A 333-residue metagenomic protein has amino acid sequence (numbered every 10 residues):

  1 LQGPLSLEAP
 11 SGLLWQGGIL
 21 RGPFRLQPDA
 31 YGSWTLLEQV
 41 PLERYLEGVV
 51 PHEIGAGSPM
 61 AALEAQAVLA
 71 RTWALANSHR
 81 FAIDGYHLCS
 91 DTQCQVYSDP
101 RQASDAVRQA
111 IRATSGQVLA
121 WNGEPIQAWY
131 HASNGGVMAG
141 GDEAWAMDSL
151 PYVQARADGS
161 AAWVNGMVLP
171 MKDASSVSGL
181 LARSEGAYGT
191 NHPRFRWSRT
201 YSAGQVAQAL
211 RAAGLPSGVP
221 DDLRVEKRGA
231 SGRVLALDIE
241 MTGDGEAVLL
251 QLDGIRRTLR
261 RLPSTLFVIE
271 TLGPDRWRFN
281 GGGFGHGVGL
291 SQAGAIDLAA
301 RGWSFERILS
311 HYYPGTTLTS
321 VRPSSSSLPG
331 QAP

Functional and structural regions predicted by a protein language model:
L1-P333: Conserved, single-site charged/polar hotspot
